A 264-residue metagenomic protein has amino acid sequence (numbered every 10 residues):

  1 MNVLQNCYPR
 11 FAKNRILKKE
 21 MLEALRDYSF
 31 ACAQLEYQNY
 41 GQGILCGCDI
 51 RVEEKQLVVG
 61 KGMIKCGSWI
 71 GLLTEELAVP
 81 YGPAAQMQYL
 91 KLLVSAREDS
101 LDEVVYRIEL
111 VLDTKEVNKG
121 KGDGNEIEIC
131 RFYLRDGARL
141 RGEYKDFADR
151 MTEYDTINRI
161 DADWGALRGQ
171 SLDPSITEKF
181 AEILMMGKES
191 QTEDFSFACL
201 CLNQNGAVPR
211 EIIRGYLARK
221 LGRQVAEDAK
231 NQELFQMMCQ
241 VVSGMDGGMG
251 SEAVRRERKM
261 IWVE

Functional and structural regions predicted by a protein language model:
M1-G120, S171-E264: Glycine-rich, compositionally biased intrinsically disordered regions
D99-D155: An exposed acidic His-Trp-rich patch
Y133-L184: Compositionally biased, intrinsically disordered linkers/stalks adjacent to structured regions
